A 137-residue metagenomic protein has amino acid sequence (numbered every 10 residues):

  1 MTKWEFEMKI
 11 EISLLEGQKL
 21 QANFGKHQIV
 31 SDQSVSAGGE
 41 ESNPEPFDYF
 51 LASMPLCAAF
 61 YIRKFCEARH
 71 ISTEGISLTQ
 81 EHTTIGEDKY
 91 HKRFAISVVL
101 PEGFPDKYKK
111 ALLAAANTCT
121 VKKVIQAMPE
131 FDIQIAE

Functional and structural regions predicted by a protein language model:
T2-A52, I62-E137: Extended beta-strand/beta-hairpin segments
C57-A58: Alpha-helical metal-binding/catalytic segments enriched in His/Glu/Asp
